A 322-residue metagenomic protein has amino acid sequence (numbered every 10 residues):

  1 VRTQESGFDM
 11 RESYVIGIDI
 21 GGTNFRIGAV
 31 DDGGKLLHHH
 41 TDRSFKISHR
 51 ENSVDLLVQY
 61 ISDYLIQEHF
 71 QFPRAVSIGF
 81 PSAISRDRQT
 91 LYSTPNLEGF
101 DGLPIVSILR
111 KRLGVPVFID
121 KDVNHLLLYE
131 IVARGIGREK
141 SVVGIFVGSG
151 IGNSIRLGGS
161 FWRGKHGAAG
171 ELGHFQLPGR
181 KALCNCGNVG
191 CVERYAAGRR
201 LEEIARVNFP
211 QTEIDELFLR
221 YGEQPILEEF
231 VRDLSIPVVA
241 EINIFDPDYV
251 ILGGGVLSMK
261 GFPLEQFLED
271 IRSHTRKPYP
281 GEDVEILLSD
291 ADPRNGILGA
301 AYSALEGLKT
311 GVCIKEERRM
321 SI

Functional and structural regions predicted by a protein language model:
R2, G7-A75, I84-D87, S107-V115 (+2 more regions): ATP-binding/phosphotransfer module of carbohydrate and carboxylate kinases, centering on a glycine-rich
T23-N24, H125, G148-G152: Conserved A3 ("GATE") glycine/threonine-rich loop of ANL adenylate-forming enzymes
K35-L36, T90-L91, F161-W162: Hydrophobic "anchor" residues
H39-T41, T94, L128, G164: Residue-level detector of high-confidence beta-strand sites
Q89-G102: A charged helix-plus-loop insertion that forms the helical arch/lid used to bind and gate nucleic-acid substrates
V115-E130, G137, V143-I145: ATP-dependent carbohydrate kinase catalytic cores
E139-Y195: Glycine-rich phosphate-binding loop of actin/hexokinase-like ATP-binding domains
